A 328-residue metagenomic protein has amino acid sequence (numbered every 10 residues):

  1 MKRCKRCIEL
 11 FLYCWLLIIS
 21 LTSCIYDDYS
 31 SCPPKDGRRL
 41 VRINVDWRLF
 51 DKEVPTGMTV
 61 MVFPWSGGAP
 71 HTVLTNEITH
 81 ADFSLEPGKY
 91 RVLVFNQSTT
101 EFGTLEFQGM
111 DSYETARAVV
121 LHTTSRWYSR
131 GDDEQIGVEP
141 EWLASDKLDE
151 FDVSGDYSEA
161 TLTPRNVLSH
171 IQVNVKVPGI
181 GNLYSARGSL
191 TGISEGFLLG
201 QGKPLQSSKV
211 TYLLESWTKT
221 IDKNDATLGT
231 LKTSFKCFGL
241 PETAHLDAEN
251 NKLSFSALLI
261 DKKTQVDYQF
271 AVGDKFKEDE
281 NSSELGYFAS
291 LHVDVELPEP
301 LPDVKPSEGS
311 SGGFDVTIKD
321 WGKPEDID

Functional and structural regions predicted by a protein language model:
M1-L12: Bacterial N-terminal signal peptides that target proteins for export
R3, I18-L49, K319-D328: Bacterial Sec-dependent N-terminal signal peptides
R38-R42, H80, Y157-E159, H170-Q172 (+1 more regions): Intrinsic-disorder/low-complexity, polar/charged segments enriched in Ser/Thr/Lys/Arg/Asp/Glu/Gln
I43-P55, N174-N182: Structural motif
G57-Q108, Y184-E280: Tryptophan-paired
A69-N166: Short, low-hydrophobicity acidic/polar segments
S158, V167-N174, G179-L199: Extracytoplasmic beta-rich ectodomain segments of secreted or membrane-anchored proteins
A248-D328: Hydrophilic extracytoplasmic domains
